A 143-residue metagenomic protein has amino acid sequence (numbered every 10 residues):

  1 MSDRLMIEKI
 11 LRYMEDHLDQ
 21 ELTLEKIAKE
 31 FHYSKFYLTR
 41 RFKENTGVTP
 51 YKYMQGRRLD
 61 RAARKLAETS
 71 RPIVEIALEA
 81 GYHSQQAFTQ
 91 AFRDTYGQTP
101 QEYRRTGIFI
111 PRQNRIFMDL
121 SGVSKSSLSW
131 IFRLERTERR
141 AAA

Functional and structural regions predicted by a protein language model:
M1, Q90-A143: …primarily DNA-binding HTH/wHTH and HhH modules…
M1-I7: Short, charge-enriched, intrinsically disordered boundary segments that mark the beginning of a structured element
E8-E25, E44-A80, G107-W130: Terminal helix-turn-helix DNA-binding modules in bacterial transcription factors
F31, A80-G81: Core residues of bacterial helix-turn-helix
S34-K35, H83-S84: Short coil turns linking two alpha-helices in DNA-binding domains
L38, F42, A87-F88, F92: Short hydrophobic/aromatic patch on the recognition helix
